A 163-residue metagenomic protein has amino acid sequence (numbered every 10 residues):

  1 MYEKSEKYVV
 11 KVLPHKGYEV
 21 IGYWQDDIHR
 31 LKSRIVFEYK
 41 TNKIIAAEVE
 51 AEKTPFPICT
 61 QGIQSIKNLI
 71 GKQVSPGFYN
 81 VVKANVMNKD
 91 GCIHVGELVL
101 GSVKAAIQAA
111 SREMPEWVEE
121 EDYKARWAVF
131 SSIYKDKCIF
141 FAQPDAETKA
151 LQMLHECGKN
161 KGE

Functional and structural regions predicted by a protein language model:
M1-Y18: Short, Gly/Pro- and small/polar-rich lid/capping loops
G17-Y18, Y23-E163: Active-site- and interface-proximal helix/loop "cap" or "latch" segments in soluble metabolic and energy-transducing
